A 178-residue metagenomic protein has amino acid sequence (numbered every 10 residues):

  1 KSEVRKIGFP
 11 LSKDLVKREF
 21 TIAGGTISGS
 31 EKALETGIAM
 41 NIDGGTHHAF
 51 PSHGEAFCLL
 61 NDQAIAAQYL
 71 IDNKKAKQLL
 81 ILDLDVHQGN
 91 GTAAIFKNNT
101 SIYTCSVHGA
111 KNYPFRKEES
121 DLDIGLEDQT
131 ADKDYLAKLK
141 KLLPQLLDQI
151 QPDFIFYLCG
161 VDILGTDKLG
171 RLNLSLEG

Functional and structural regions predicted by a protein language model:
E3, L34-G45: Acidic-glycine-rich active-site phosphate/pyrophosphate-binding loop
E3-K17, I124-Q129: Short glycine/proline- and acidic residue-enriched helix-loop micro-motifs that form flexible lids or anion-recognition
L11, R18, L174, G178: Catalytic cores of large soluble enzymes that bind and process phosphate-bearing ligands
L15-I22, A56: Aromatic-acidic/polar surface patches that form glycan- and anion
E19-I38: Conserved ATP-binding subdomain of kinase catalytic cores across diverse folds
I27, E31, D43-E177: Conserved alpha-helical scaffold segments that buttress catalytic/binding sites
